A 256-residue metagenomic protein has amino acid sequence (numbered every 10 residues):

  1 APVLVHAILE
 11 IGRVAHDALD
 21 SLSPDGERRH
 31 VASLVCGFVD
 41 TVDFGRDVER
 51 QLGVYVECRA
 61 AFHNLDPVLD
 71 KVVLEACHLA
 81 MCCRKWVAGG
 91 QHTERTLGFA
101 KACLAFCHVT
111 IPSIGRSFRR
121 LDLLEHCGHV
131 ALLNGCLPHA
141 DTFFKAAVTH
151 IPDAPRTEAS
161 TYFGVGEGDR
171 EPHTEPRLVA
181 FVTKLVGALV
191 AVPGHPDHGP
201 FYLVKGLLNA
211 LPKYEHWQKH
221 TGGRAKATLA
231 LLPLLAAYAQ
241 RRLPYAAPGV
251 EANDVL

Functional and structural regions predicted by a protein language model:
A1-L256: Extended alpha-helical scaffold regions
